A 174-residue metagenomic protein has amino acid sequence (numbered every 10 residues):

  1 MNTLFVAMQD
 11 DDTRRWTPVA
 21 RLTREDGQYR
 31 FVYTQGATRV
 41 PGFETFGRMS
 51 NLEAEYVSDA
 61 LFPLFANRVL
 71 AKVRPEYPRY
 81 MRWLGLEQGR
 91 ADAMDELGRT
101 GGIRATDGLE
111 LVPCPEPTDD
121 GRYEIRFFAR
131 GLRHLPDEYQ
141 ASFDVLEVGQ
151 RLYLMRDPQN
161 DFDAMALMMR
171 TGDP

Functional and structural regions predicted by a protein language model:
M1-P174: Conserved active-site motif detector
